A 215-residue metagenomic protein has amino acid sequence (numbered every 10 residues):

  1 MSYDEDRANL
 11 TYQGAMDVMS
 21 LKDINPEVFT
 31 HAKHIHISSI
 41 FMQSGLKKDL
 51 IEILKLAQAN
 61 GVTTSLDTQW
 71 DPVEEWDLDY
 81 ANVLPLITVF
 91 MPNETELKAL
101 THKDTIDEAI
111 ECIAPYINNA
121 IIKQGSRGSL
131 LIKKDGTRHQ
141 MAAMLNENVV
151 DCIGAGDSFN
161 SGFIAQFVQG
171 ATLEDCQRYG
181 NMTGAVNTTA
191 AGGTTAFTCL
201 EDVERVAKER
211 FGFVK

Functional and structural regions predicted by a protein language model:
Y3-H139, D202, E209-K215: Ribokinase/PfkB-type carbohydrate-kinase core domain
L56, I106-K215: Conserved phosphate-binding/catalytic region of the ribokinase-like
